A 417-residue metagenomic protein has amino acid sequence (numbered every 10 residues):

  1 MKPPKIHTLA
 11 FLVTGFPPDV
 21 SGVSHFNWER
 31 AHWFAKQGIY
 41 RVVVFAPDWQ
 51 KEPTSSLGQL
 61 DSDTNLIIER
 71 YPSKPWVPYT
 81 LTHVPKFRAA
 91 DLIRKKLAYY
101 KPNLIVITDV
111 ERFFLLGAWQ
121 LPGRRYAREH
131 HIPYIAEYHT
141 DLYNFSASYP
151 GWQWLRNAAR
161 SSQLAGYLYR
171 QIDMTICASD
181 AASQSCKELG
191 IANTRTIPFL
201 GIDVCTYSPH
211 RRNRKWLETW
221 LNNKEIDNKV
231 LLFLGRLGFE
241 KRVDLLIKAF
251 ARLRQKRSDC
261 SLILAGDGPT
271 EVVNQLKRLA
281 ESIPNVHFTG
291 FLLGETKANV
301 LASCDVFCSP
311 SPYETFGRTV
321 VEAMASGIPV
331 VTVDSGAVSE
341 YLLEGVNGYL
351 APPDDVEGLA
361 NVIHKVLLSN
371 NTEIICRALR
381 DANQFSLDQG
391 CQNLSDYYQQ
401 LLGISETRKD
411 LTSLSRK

Functional and structural regions predicted by a protein language model:
M1-L57, T64-R70, D410, S415-K417: N-terminal subdomain of nucleotide-sugar transferases
L12, E218-F250: Conserved donor-binding/catalytic core segment of Leloir-type glycosyltransferases
L92, S208-K224, Q400-G403, T407: A short helix/loop element that forms part of the nucleotide-sugar donor recognition site in Leloir-type
N157-W216, I226: Donor nucleotide-sugar binding/catalytic pocket of nucleotide-sugar-dependent glycosyltransferases
N274-L292: Nucleotide-activated donor-binding/catalytic signature segment of Leloir-type glycosyltransferases, i.e., the conserved
P312: Aromatic "clamp/platform" in nucleotide-sugar-dependent glycosyltransferases that forms part of the donor/acceptor
P329-T332: Short hydrophobic beta-strand element within catalytic cores of glycosyltransferases and related nucleotide-activated
E344-G345, Y349-V356, H364-N370: Conserved acidic donor-binding segment of nucleotide-sugar-dependent glycosyltransferases
